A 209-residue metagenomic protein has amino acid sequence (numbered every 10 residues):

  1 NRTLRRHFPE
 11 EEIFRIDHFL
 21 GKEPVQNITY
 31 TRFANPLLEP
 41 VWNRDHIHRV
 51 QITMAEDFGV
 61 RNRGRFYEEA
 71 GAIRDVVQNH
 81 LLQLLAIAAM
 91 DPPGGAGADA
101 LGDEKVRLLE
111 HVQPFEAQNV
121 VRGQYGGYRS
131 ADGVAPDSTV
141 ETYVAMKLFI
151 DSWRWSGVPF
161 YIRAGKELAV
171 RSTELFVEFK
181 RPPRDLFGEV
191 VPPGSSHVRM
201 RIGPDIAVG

Functional and structural regions predicted by a protein language model:
R2-G209: Secretory/organelle targeting and membrane-embedding segments
